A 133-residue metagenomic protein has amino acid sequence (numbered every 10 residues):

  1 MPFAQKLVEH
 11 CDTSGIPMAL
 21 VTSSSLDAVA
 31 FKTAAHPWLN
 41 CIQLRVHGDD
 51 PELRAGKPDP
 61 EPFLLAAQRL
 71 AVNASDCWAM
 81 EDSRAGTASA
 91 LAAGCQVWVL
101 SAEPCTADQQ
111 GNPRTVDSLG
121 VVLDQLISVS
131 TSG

Functional and structural regions predicted by a protein language model:
M1-L20, L26-A30: Short, acidic loop-to-helix structural element flanking the phosphoryl-transfer center in phosphate-processing enzymes
E9, L26, A30-G133: Asp-based, Mg2+/Mn2+-dependent phosphohydrolase catalytic module
